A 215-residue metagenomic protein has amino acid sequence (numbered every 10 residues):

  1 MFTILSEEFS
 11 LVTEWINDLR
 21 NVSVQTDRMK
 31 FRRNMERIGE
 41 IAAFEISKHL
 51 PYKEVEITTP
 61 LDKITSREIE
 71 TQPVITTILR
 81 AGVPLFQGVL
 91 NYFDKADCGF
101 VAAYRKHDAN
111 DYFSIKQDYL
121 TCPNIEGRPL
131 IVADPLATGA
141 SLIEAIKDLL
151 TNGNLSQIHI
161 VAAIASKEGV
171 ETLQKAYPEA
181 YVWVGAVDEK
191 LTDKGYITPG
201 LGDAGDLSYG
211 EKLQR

Functional and structural regions predicted by a protein language model:
M1-R215: PRPP-associated nucleotide enzymes
